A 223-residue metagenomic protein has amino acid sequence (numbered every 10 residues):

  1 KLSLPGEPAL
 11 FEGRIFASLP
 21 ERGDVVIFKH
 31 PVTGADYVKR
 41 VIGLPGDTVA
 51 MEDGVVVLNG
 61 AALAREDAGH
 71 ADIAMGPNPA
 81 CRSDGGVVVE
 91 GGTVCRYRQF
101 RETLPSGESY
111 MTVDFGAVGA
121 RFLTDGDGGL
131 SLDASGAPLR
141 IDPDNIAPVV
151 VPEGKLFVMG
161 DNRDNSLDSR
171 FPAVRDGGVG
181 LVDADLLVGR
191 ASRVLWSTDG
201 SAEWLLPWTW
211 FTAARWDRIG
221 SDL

Functional and structural regions predicted by a protein language model:
K1-L223: Soluble "head" domains of membrane/secretory-pathway proteins
